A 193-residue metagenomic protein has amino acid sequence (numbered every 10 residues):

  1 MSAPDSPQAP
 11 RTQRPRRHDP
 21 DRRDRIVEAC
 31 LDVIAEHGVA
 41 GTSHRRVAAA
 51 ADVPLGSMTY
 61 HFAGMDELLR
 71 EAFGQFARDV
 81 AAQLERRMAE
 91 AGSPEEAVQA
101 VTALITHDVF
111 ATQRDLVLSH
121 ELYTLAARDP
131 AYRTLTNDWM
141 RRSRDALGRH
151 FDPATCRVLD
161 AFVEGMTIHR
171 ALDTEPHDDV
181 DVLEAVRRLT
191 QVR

Functional and structural regions predicted by a protein language model:
M1-D21: N-terminal intrinsically disordered/low-complexity leader segments
R22-R25, A29-E71: Helix-turn-helix
R25, A29-E36, Q83, L118 (+2 more regions): Solvent-exposed, amphipathic alpha-helical segments
R25, A97, L118, V158 (+1 more regions): Charged catalytic carboxylate motif
G74-V80: Short, basic, alpha-helical segments at the C-terminal edge of helix-turn-helix-like DNA-binding modules
L84-L116, L159: Hydrophobic alpha-helical connector segments
A103-N137: Amphipathic alpha-helical segments used for helix-helix packing
A131-N137, R141, R149-R193: Hydrophobic/aromatic-rich alpha-helical bundle segments in the mid-to-C-terminal region
